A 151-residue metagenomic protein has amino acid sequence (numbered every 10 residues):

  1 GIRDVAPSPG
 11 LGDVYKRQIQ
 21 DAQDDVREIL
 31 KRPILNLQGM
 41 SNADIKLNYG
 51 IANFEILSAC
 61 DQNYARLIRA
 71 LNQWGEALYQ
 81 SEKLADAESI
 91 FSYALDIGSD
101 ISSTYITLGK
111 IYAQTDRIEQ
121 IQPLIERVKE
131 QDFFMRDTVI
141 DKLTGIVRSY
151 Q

Functional and structural regions predicted by a protein language model:
G1-Y15: Single conserved hydrophobic/aromatic residue that forms the stacking wall/gate of nucleotide- or nucleobase-binding
A70-L71, Y105: TPR repeat positional signature
S103-T104, T138-V139: TPR alpha-solenoid repeat register
